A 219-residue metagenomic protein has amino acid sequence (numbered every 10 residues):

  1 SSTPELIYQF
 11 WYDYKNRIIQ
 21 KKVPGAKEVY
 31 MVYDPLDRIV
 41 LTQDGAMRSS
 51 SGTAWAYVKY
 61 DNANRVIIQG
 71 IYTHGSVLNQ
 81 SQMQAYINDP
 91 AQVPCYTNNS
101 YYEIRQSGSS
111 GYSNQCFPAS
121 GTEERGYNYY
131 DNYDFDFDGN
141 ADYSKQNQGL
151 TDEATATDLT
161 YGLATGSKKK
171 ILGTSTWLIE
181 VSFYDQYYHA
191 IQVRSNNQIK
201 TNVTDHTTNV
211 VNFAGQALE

Functional and structural regions predicted by a protein language model:
S1-E219: Beta-strand elements of repeat-based all-beta scaffolds
